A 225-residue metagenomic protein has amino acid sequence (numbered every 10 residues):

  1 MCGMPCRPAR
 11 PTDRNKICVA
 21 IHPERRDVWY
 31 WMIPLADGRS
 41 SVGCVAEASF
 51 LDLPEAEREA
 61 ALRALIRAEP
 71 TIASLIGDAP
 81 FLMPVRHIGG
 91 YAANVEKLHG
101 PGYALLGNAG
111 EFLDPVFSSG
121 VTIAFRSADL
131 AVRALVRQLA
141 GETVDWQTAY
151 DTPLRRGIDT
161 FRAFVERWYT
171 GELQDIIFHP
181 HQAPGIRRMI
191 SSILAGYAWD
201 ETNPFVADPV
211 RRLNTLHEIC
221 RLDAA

Functional and structural regions predicted by a protein language model:
M1-G3, W29-W31, Y91, Y103 (+2 more regions): Tryptophan-centric aromatic hotspots in well-structured domains and transmembrane helices
M1-I72: Conserved FAD-binding catalytic core of PHBH/FMO-like flavoproteins
M1-T12, A64-A79, A93-G100, D200-R212 (+1 more regions): Charged, low-complexity, helix/coiled-coil-prone segments
C2, P34-A36, Y103-G107, F161-R162: Short hydrophobic/aromatic-rich motifs at helix boundaries and adjacent loops
P5-N15, R39, A68, G77-M83 (+2 more regions): Low-complexity, flexible helical/coil segments
A20, A36, A46, L51-D52 (+10 more regions): Generic, ordered loop/turn and secondary-structure boundary motif
F50-A134, A140-Q147, D151: FAD/FMN-dependent oxidoreductases across multiple families
R133-A225: C-terminal helical "tail/cap" subdomain of flavin- and related membrane-associated enzymes
